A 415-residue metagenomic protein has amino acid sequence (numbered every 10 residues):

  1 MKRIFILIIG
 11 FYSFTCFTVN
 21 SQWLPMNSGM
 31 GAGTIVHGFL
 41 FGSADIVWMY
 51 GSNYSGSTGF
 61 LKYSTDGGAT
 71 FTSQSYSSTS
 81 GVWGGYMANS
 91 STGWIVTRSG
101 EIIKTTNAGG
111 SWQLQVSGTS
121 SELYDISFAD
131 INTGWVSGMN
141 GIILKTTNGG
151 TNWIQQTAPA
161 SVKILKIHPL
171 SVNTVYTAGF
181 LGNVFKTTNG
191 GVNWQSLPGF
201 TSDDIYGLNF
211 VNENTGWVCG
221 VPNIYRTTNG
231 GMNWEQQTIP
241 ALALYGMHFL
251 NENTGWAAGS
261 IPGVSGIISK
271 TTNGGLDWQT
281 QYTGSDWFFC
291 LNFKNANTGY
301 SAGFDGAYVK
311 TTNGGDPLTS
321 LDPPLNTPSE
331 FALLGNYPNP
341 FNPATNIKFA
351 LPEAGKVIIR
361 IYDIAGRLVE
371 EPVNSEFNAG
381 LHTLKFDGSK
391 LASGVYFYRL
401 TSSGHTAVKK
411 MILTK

Functional and structural regions predicted by a protein language model:
M1-I4: Positively charged n-region of N-terminal signal peptides that target proteins for export
I8-T15: Bacterial N-terminal signal peptides
N20-L321: Residue-level hotspots at or immediately adjacent to binding/recognition sites across diverse folds
F41, L351, E376, K390-L391: Residue-level recognition of secondary-structure-to-loop junctions
G315, S375-E376: A generic structural motif
D322-Y337, F341-I361, E371, N378 (+2 more regions): Glycine-centered coil/turn sites that cap beta-strands in beta-rich domains
Y362-V369, Y396: Short, glycine-anchored, charge-dense loop/turn motifs used at functional sites
K385, S389, S393-K415: C-terminal tail/sorting-segment detector
